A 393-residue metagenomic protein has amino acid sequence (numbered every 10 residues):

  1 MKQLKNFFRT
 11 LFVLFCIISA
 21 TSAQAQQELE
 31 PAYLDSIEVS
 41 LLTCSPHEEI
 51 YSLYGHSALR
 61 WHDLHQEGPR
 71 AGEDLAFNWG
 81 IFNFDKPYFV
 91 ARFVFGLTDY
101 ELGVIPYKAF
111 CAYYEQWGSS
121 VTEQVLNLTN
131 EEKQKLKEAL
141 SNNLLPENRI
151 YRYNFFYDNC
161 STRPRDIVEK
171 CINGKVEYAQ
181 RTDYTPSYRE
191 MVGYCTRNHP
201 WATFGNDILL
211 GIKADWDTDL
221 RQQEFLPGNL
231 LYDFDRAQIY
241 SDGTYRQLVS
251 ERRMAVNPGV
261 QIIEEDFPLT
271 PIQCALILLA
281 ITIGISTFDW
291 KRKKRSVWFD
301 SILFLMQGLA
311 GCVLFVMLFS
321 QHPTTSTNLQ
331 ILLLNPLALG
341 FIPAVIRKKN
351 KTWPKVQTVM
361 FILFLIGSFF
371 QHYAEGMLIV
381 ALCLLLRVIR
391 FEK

Functional and structural regions predicted by a protein language model:
M1-E28, K393: Bacterial Sec-dependent N-terminal signal peptides
F15, Q26-L29, L41, K135 (+1 more regions): Internal catalytic domains of large membrane-associated glycosyltransferases
D35-S119: Glycine-rich catalytic cores of cysteine/serine-nucleophile enzymes that process amide/ester linkages in cell-envelope
H47-E48, S119-N127, P146-F155: Second-shell loop/turn segments in exported
L128-S141: A structural motif
N142-L334, A338, I342-A344, K349-N350 (+1 more regions): Activation targets extended, charge/polar-rich intrinsically disordered C-terminal tails
K351-K355: Long protein-protein interaction modules used by eukaryotic assembly/scaffold proteins
